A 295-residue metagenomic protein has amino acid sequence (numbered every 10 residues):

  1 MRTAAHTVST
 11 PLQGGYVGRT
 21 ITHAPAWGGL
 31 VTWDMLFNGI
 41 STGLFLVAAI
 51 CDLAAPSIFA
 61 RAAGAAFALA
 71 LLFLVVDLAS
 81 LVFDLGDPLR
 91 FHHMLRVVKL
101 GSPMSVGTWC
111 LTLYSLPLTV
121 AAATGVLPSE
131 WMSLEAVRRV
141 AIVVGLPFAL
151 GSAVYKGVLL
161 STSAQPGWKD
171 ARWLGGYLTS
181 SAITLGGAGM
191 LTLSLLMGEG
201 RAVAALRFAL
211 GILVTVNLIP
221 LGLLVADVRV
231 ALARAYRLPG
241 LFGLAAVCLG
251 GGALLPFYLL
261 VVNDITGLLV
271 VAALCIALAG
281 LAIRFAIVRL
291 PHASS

Functional and structural regions predicted by a protein language model:
M1-R2, L278, A282, A286 (+1 more regions): Sequence termini and other peripheral, non-core segments
M1-S57, L290: N-terminal signal-anchor module of multipass membrane proteins
R2-G14, S80, V144-V158: An acidic intrinsically disordered interaction segment
G29, D34-I40, D52-F59, A63 (+5 more regions): Long, contiguous internal "core" modules enriched in hydrophobic/ aromatic residues
L44-C110: Membrane helical hairpin/interfacial module
V75-S80, V106, I183-T184, A282-L290: Juxtamembrane membrane-interface segments at transmembrane alpha-helix termini
V82-D87, L223-L232, A286-S295: A cytosolic-side transmembrane-helix exit/cap motif
